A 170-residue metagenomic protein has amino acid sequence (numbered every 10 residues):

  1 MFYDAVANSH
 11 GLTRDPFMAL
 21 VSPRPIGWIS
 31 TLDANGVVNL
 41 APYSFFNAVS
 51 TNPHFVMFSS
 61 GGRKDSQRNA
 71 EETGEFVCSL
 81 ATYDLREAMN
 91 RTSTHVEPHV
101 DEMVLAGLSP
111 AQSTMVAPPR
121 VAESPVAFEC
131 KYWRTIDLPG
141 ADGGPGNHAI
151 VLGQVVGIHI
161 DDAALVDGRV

Functional and structural regions predicted by a protein language model:
M1-V170: Basic, polyanion-binding surface patches
